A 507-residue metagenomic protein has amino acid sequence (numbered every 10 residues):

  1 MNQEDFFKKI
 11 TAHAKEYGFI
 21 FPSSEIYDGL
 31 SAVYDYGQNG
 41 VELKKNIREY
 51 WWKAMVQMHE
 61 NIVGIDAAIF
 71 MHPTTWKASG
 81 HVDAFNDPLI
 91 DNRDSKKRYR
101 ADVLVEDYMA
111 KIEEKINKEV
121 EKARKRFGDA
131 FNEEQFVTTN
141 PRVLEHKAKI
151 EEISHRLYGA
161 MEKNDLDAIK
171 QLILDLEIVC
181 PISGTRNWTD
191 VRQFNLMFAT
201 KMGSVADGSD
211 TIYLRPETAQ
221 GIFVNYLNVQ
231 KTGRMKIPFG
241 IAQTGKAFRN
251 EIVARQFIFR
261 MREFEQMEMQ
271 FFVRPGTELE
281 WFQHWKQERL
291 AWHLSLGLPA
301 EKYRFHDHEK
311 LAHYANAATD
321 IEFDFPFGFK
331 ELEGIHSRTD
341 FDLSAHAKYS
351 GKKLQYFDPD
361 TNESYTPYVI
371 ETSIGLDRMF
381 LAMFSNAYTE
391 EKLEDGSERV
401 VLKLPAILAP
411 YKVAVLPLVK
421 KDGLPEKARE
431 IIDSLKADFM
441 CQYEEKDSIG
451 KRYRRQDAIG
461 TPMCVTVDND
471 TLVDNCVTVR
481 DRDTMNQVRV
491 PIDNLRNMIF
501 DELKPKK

Functional and structural regions predicted by a protein language model:
M1-K507: NTP/phosphate- and nucleic-acid-binding module
